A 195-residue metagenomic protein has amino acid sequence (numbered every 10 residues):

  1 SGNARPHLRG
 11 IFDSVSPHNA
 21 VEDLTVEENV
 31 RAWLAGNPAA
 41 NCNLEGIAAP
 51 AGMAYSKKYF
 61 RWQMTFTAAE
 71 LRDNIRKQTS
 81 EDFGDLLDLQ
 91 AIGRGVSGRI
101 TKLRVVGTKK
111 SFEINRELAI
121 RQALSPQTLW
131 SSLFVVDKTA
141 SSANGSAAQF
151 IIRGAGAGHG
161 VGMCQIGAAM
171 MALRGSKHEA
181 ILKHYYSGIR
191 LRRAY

Functional and structural regions predicted by a protein language model:
S1-Y195: Conserved, single-site charged/polar hotspot
